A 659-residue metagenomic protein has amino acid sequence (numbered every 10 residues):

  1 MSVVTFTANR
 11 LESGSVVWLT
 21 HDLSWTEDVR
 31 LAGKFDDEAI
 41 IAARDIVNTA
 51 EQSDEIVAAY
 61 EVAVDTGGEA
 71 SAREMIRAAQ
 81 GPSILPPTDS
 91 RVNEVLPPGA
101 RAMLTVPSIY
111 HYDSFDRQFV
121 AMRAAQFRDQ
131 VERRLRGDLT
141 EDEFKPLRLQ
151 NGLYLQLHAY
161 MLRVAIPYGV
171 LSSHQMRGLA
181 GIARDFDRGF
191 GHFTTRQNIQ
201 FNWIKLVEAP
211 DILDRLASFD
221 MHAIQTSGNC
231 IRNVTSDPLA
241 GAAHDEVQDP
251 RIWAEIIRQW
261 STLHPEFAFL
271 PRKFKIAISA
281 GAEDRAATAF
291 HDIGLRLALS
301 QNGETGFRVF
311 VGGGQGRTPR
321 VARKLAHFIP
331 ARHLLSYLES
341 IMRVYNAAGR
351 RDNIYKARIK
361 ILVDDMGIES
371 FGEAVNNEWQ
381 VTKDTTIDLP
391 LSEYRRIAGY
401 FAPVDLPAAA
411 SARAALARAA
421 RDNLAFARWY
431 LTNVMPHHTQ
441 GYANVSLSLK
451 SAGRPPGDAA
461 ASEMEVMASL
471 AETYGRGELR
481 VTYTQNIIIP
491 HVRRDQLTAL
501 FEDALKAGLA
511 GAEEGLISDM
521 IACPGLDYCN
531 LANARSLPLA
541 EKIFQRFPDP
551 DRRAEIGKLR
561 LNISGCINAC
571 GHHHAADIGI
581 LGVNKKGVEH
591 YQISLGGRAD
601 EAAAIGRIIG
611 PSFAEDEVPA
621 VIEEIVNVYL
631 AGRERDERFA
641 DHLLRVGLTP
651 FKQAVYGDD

Functional and structural regions predicted by a protein language model:
M1-S13: Short acidic, Pro/Gly- and aromatic-enriched capping/linker segments at domain boundaries
S2-V4, A58, H291: Residues that flank catalytic or metal-binding motifs in active/ligand-binding sites
A8, F35-D37, F328-A331: Conserved aromatic
R10, H21, I563-G565: Generic secondary-structure microfeatures
E12-S13, T20-L23, D65-T66, L297-G303 (+1 more regions): Short acidic-glycine loop/turn motifs at beta-strand connectors
V16-D37: Short, flexible N-terminal segments of the mature chain
A32-N93, V120-F127, K145-L147, P167: Helix-rich interaction surfaces within compact, conserved domain-sized segments that mediate assembly or partner
V92-D659: Peripheral terminal and linker regions in Fe-S/redox and tRNA-modifying enzymes
